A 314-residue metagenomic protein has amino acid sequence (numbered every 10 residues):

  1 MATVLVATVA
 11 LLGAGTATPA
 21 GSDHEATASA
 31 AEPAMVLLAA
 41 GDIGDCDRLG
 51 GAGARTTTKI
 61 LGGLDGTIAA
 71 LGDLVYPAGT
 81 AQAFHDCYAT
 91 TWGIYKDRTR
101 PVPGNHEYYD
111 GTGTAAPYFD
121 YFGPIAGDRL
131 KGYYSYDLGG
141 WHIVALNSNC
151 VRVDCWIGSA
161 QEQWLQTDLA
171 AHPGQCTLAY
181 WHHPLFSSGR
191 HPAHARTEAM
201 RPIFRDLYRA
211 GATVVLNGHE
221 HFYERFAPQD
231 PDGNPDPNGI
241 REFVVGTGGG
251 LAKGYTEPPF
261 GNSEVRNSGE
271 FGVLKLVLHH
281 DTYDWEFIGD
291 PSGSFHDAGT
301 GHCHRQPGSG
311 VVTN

Functional and structural regions predicted by a protein language model:
M1-S22: Secretory targeting and sorting signals
H24-D86, T167, S187-S188: N-terminal active-site segment of His-dependent metallophosphoesterases
L37-A39, I68-A70, P101-V102, A179 (+1 more regions): Residue-level marker for buried hydrophobic side chains located in beta-strands that build the well-ordered beta-sheet
A39, A70, D137-L138, L278-H280 (+1 more regions): Generic beta-strand structural signal
D42, G72-D73, G104-N105, L146 (+2 more regions): Active-site glycine-centered loops adjacent to acidic/histidine catalytic or metal-binding residues that shape
D47, V151-W156, H302-H304: Sequence contexts marking disulfide-bonded cysteines in secreted/extracellular proteins
G62, G79-T177, P192-R209, V214 (+3 more regions): Extended active-site neighborhood of metal-dependent phosphoesterases/phosphodiesterases
F260-N314: A short C-terminal boundary segment appended to hydrolase-like catalytic domains
